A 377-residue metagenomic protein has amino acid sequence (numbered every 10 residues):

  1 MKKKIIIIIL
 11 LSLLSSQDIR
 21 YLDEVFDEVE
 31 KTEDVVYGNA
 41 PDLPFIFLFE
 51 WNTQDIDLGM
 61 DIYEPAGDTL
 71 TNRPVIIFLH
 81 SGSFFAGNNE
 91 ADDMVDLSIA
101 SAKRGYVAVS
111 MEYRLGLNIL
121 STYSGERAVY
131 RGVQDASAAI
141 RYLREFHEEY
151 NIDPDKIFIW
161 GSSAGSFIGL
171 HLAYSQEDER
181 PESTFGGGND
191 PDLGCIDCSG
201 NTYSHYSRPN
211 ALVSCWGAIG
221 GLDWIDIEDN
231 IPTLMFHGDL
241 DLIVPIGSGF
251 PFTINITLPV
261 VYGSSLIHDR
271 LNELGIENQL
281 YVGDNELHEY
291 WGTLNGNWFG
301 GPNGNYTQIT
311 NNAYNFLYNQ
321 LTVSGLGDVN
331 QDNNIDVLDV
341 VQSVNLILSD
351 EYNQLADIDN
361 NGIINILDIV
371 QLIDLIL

Functional and structural regions predicted by a protein language model:
K3-S16: Sec-dependent N-terminal signal peptides
Q17-T71, T202: N-terminal cap/lid segment of alpha/beta-hydrolase-fold proteins
D68-R73, F78-L120, F167, I219-L222 (+1 more regions): Short substrate-entry loop that stabilizes the transition state in hydrolases
V109, Y113-I140, F146, Y150: Catalytic nucleophile-loop/oxyanion-hole region of alpha/beta-hydrolase and closely related hydrolase-like folds
Q134, A138-D229, G327: Primarily recognizes the serine-hydrolase "nucleophile elbow" in alpha/beta-hydrolase and SGNH/GDSL folds
M235-H237, D241: Short beta-strand/loop motif that positions the catalytic acidic residue of the alpha/beta-hydrolase fold
V261, S265-S324: C-terminal catalytic histidine-bearing segment of alpha/beta-hydrolase fold enzymes
T322-L377: Cellulosome-associated attachment modules in secreted, modular CAZymes
